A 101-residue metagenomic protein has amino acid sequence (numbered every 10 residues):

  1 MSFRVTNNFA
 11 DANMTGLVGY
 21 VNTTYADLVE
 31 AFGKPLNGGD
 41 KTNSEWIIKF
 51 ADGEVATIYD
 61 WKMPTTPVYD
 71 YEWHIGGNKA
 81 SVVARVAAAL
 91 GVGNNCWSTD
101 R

Functional and structural regions predicted by a protein language model:
M1-R101: Residues within mature, well-folded domains
